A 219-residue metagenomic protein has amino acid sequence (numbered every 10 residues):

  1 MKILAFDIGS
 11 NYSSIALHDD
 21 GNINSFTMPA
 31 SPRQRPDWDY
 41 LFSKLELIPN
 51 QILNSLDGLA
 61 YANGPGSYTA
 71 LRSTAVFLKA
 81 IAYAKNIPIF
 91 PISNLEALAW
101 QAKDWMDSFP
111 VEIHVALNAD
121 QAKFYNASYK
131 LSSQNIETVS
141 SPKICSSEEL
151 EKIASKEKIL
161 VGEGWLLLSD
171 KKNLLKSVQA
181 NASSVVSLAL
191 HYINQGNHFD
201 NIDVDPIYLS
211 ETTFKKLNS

Functional and structural regions predicted by a protein language model:
M1-D20, P29, R33-P36, F90-S219: Oxyanion-binding and handling regions
Q34-P49, L95: Short, well-ordered amphipathic alpha-helical segments that serve as non-catalytic structural scaffolds within diverse
F42, L78, A99: Generic structural marker for isolated residues within well-ordered, non-membrane alpha-helices of soluble domains
F42-D57, I153-A154, K158: Phosphate/pyrophosphate-binding loops at sites that engage ATP/ADP/AMP, CoA/4′-phosphopantetheine, polyphosphate
I48, A84, Y192-G196: Change "in soluble alpha/beta enzymes" to "in soluble alpha/beta proteins
G58-N94: DPxDG-like acidic metal-binding loop motif
